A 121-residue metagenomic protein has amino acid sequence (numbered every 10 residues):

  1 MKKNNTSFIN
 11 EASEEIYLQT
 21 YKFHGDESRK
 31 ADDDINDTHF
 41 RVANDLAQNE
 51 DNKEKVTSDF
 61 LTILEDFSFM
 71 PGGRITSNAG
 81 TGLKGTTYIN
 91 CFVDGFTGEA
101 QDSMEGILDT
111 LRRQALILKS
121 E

Functional and structural regions predicted by a protein language model:
M1-E121: Extended catalytic cores of very large enzyme megasubunits
